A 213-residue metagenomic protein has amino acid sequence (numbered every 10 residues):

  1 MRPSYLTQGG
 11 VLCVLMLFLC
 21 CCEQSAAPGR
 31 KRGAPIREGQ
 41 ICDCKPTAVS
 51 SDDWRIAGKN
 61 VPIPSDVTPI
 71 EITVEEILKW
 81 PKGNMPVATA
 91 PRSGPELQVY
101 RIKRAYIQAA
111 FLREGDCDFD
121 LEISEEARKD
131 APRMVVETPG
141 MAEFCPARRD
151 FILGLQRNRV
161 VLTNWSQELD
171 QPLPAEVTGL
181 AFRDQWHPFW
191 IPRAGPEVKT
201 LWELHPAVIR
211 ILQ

Functional and structural regions predicted by a protein language model:
M1-V11: Bacterial N-terminal signal peptides that target proteins for export
P3, S25-A27: Coiled-coil-like amphipathic alpha-helices with heptad-repeat character
G9, Q24-S25: Intrinsic disorder/low-complexity segments enriched in polar/small residues
L19-C21: C-terminal motif of bacterial Sec signal peptides marking the signal peptidase cleavage site
A27-Q213: OB-fold and OB-like single-stranded nucleic-acid-recognition modules and their adjacent interaction interfaces
